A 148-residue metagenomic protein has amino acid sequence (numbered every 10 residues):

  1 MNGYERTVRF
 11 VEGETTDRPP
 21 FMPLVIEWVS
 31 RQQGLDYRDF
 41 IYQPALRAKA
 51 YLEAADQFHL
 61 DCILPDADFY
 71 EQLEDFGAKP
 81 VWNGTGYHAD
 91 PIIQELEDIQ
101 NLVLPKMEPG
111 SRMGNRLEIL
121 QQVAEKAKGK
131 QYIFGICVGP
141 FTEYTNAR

Functional and structural regions predicted by a protein language model:
M1-Y87, E118, Q122, K126-K128: N-terminal basic, low-complexity leaders that serve as flexible interaction/assembly modules and, when applicable, as
G77-R148: Active-site-proximal, glycine-rich beta->alpha crossover segments in alpha/beta enzymes that shape flexible
